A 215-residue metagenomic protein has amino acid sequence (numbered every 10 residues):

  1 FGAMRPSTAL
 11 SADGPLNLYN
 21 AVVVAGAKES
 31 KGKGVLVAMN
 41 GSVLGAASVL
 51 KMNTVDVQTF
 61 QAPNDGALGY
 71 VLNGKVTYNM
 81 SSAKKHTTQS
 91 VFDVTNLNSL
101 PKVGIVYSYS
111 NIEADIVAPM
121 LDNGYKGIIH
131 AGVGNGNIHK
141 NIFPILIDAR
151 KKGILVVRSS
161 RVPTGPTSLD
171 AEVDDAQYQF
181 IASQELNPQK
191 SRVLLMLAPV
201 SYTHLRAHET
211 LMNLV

Functional and structural regions predicted by a protein language model:
F1-G2, L36-N40, Y107, A131 (+1 more regions): Short beta-strand segments
A3-P6, V133-G134, S160-G165: Short, ordered loop/turn segments at secondary-structure junctions
M4-L72: Internal gly/pro-rich beta-alpha loop/helix module that stabilizes soluble enzyme cofactors or their anionic handles
G45-H130, N135: Accessory alpha-helical/coil subdomains and C-terminal extensions that flank or cap enzyme catalytic cores
N141-V156: Catalytic-core regions built around general acid/base machinery
L155-V173: C-terminal hydrophobic structural anchor segments that stabilize assembly/packing rather than catalytic chemistry
D170-M196: Interaction/scaffold regions that mediate signaling and macromolecular assembly across diverse proteins
T203-T210: Conserved small/polar residues in nucleotide/adenosyl-binding loops
